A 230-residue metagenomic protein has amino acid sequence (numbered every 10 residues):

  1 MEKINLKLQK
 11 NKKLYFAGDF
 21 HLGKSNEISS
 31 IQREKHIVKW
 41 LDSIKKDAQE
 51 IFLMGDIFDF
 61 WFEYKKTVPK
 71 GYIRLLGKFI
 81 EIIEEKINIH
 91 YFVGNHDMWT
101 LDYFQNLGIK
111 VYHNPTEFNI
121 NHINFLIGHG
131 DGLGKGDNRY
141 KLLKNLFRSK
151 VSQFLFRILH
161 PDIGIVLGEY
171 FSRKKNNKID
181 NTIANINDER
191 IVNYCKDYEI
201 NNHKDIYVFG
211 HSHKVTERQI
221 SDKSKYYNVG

Functional and structural regions predicted by a protein language model:
M1: Nucleotide/phosphate-binding catalytic cleft detector across ATP-hydrolyzing and phosphate-transferring enzymes
I4-K13, A17, L22-I120: Core catalytic region of metal-dependent phosphoesterases/phosphodiesterases, especially metallo-beta-lactamase-like
K7, Y15-G18, L53, G164-R173 (+1 more regions): Membrane-targeting and insertion segments and their boundary/processing signals
I80, K174, Y194: Membrane-proximal helix-turn-helix segments that form the acceptor-binding/catalytic region of lipid-linked
G108-H113, N124-L126, D131, D137-L143 (+1 more regions): Conserved beta-sheet core of the metallophosphoesterase superfamily
G130-R190: Active-site-proximal loop/helix segment associated with metal-binding centers of metalloenzymes
